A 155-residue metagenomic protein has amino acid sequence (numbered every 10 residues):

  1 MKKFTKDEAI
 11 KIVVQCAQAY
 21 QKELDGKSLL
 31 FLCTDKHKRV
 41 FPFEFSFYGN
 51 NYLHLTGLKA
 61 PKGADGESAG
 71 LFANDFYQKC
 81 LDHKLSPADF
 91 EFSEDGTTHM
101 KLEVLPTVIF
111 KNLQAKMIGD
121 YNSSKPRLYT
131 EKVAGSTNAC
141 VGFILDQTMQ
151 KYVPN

Functional and structural regions predicted by a protein language model:
M1-L128: An acidic, glycine-rich, mixed-charge low-complexity segment common to nucleic-acid enzymes
V133-N155: Compact beta-sheet-dominated globular domain cores
